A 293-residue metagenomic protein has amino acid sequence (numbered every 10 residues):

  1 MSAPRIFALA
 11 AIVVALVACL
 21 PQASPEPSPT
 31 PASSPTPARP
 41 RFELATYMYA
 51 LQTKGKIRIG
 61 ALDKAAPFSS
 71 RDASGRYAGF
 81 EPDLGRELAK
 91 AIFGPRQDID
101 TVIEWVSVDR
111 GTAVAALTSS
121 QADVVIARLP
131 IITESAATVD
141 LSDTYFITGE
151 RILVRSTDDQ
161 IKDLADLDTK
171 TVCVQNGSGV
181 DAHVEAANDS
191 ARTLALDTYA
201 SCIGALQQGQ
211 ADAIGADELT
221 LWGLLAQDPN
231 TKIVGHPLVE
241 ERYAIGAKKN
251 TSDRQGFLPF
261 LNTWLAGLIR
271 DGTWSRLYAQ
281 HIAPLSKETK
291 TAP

Functional and structural regions predicted by a protein language model:
A15-A18: C-terminal motif of bacterial Sec signal peptides marking the signal peptidase cleavage site
L20, A32-F42, D83-E87, A91 (+5 more regions): Extended ligand-binding regions for polar small-molecule ligands
P29-P31, P37-V125: Extracytoplasmic small-molecule ligand-binding "clamshell" domains of the periplasmic binding protein/Venus flytrap
L44, D98-A115, D159-Q160, L194-G204 (+2 more regions): Short helix-initiation/N-cap motifs at beta->coil->alpha
G60-A65, S107-G111, S120-I132, G177-G179 (+2 more regions): Beta->alpha turn/N-cap motifs
D63, F146-V154, E218, W222-A266 (+1 more regions): Periplasmic-binding protein-like
Y77-F93, L129-I132, T148-I203, E218-T220 (+1 more regions): Bilobed "Venus flytrap"/periplasmic-binding protein-like clamshell domains and structurally analogous long
T112, I126-T138, H183-A186, Q207-E241: A ligand-binding cleft/hinge motif common to bilobed small-molecule-binding domains
